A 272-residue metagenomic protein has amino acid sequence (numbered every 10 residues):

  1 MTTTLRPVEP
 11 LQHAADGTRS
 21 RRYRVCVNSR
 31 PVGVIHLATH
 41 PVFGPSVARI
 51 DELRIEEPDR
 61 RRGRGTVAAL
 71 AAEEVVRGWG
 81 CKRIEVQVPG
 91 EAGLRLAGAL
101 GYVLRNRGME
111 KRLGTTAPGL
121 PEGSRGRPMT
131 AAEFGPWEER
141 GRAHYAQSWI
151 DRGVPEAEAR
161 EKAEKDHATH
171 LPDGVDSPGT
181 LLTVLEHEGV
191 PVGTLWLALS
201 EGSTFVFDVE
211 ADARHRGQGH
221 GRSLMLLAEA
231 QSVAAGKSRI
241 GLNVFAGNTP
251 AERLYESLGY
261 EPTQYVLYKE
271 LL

Functional and structural regions predicted by a protein language model:
M1-H13, R125-R152: A short beta-loop-alpha structural element at the N-terminal edge of CoA-dependent acyl/N-acetyltransferase catalytic
T2-N28, H36, A157-L182, E186: Active-site rim helix/loop that mediates acceptor-substrate recognition in acyltransferases
R24, R30-T39, V47-R49, L182-V184 (+3 more regions): Conserved beta-strand in the GNAT
I50-R62, V209-R216: A short, internal acetyl-CoA/4′-phosphopantetheine-binding micro-motif in the GNAT/acyltransferase core
D59, G63-A71, H215, G219-L227: Conserved acetyl-CoA pyrophosphate-binding loop and the N-cap/start of the following alpha-helix in GNAT-like
V76-P89, S232-N243: Conserved GNAT acetyl-CoA-binding A-motif
E85-L94, L242-A251, Y268-L272: Conserved beta-strand-loop-alpha-helix junction that forms the acyl-donor binding cleft
R95-Y102, Y255, Y260: Conserved active-site tyrosine of GNAT-family acetyltransferases
